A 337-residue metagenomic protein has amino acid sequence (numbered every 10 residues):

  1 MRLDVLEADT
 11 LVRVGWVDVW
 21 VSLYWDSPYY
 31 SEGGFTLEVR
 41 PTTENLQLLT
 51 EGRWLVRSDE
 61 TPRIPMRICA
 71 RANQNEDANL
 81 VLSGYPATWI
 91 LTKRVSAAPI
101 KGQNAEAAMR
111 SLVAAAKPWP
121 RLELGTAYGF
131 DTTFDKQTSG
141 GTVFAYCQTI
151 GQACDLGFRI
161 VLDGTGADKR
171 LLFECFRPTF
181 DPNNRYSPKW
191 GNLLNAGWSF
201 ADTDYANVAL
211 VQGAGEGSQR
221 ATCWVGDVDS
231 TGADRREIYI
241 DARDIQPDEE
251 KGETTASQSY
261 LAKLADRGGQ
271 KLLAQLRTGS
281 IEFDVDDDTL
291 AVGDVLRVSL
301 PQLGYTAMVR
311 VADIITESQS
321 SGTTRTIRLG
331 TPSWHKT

Functional and structural regions predicted by a protein language model:
M1-Y30, N192-A196: Solvent-exposed edge beta-strands and adjacent loop segments that serve as assembly or binding interfaces
R2-L3, T179-S321, S333-T337: Acidic, small/polar-enriched beta strand-loop surface segments
V14-W54: N-terminal "assembly arms/tails" that initiate or stabilize quaternary assembly in self-assembling proteins
W20-P28, I68-Q74, I160-L162, I314-T316: Short amphipathic beta-strand and strand-loop transition segments with alternating hydrophobic
D26-T43, A78-W89, V211, Q275-D284 (+2 more regions): Oligomerization/assembly interface segments of phage tail-like spikes and tubes
L37, G84, A97-E123, K136-D163 (+2 more regions): Amphipathic, non-transmembrane alpha-helical segments in extracytoplasmic/periplasmic proteins
T42-Y128: Surface-exposed cap/loop segments at beta↔alpha junctions
E76-V81, Y85-L91, T126-A206: Short beta-strand-centered interaction patches in the first periplasmic/extracellular domains of large envelope
